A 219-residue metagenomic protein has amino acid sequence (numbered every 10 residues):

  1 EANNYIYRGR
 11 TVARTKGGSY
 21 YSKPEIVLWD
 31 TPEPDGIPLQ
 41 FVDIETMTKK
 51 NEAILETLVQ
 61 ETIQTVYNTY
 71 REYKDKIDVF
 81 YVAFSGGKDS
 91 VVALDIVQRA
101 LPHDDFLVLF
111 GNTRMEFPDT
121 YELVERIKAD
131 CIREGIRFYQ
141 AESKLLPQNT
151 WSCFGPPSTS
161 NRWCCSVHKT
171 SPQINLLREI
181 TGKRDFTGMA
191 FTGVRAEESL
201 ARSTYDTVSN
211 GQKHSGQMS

Functional and structural regions predicted by a protein language model:
A2-S219: ATP-dependent adenylation/nucleotidyltransferase module used to activate substrates
